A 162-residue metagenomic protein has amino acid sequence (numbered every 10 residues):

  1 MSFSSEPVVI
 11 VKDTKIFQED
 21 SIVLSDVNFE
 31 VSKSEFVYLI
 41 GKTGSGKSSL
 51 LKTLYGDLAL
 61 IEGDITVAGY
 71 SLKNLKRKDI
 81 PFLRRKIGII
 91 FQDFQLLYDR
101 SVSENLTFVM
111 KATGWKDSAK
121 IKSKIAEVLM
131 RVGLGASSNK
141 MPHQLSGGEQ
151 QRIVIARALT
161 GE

Functional and structural regions predicted by a protein language model:
Y55: Helix-to-loop junction immediately C-terminal to a conserved catalytic motif
G63-S71: Conserved ABC transporter NBD signature motif
Y70-S71, T107, S118-S137: Conserved ABC ATPase "signature" region
L72-G88, S118: ABC ATPase NBD coupling module
D93, T160-E162: A short, proline-enriched helix->beta-strand linker immediately N-terminal to the Walker B motif in ABC-type P-loop
D99-V109: Short coil-to-helix segment of the ABC ATPase nucleotide-binding domain corresponding to the Q-loop/switch region
M141-L145, E149: Conserved ABC ATPase signature
I155: Hydrophobic anchor residue at the start of the ABC signature
